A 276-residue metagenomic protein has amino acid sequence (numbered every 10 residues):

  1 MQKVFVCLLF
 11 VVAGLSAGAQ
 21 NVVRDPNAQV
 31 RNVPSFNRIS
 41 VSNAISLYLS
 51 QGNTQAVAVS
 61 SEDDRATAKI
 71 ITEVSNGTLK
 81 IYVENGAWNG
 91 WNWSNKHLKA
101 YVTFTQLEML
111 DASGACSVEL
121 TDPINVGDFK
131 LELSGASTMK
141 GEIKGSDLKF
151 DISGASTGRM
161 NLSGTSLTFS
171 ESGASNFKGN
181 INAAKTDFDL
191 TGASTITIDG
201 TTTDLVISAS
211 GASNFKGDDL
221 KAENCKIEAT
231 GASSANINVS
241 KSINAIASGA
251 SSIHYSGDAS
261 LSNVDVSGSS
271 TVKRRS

Functional and structural regions predicted by a protein language model:
M1-D25: Bacterial Sec-dependent N-terminal signal peptides
G18-S134, K140-D151, R159-L167, K178-N180 (+2 more regions): Acidic (Asp/Glu) and glycine-rich low-complexity loops/linkers that are typically intrinsically disordered
N43, T72, L110, G135 (+5 more regions): A residue-level signal for conserved active-site and pocket-lining positions in enzyme catalytic cores
N161-L162, N176-S276: Short, surface-exposed interaction patches in beta-rich subdomains that mediate adhesion/assembly near membranes
